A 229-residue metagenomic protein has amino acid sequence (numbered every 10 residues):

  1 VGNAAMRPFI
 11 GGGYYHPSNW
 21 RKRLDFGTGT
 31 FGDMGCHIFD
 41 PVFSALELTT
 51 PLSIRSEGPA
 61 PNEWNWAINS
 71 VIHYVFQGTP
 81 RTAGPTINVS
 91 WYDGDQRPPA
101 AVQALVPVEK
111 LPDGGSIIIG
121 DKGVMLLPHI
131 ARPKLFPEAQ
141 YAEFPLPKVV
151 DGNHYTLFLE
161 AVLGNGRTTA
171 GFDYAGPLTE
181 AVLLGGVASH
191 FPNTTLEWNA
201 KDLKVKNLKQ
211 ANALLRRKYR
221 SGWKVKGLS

Functional and structural regions predicted by a protein language model:
V1-T50, L178: Mid-domain beta-loop-alpha active-site segment that forms a flexible, acidic cofactor/metal-binding surface
M34, F39, L46, T50-S229: Glycine-enriched catalytic-core subsegment of oxygenase/oxidase enzymes
